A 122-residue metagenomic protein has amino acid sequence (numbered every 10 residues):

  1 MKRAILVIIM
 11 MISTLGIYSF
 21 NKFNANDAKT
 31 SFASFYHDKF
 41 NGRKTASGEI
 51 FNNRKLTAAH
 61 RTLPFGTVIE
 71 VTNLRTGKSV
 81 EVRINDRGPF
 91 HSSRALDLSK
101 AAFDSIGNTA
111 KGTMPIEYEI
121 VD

Functional and structural regions predicted by a protein language model:
K2-D122: Secreted/periplasmic proteins
